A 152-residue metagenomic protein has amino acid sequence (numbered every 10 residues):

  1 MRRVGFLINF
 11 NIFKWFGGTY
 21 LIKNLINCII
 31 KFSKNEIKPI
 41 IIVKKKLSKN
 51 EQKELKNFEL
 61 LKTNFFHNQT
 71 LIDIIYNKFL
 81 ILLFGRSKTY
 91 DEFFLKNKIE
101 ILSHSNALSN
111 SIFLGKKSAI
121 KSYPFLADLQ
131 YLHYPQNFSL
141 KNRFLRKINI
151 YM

Functional and structural regions predicted by a protein language model:
M1-M152: Carbohydrate transferase catalytic cores enriched for Leloir-type hexosyltransferases
